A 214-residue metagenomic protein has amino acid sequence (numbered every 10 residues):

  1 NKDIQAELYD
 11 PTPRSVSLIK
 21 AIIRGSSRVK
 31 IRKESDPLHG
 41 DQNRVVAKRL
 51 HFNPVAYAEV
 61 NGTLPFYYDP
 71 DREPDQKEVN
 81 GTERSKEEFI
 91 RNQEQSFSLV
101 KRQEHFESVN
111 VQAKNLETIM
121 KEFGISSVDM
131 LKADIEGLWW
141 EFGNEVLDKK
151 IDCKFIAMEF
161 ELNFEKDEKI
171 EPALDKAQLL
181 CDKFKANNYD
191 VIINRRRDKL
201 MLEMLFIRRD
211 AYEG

Functional and structural regions predicted by a protein language model:
N1-G214: Phosphate/nucleotide-binding beta-alpha loop and adjacent structural elements of enzyme active sites
